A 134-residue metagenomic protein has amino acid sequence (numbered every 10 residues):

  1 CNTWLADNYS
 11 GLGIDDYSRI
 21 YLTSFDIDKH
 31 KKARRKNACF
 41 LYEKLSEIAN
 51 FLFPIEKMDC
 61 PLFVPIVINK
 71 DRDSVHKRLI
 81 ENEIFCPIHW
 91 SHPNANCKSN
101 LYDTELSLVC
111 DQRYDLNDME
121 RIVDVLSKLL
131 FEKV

Functional and structural regions predicted by a protein language model:
C1-V134: PLP-dependent aminotransferase class I/II
